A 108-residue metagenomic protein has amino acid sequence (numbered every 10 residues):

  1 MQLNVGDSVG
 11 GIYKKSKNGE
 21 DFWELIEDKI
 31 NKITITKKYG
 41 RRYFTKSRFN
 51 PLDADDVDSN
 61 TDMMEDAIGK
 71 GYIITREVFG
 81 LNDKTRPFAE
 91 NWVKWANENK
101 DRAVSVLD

Functional and structural regions predicted by a protein language model:
M1-L3, K32-K37, D53: Short linear motifs in intrinsically disordered
Q2-K14, N18-G19: Short coil-to-beta transition motif at edge beta-strands of beta-rich domains
K14, E24, V93-A96: Short linear interaction motif-like sites in intrinsically disordered regions of transcription factors
G19-F22, L52: Glycine/tyrosine- and acidic-biased, solvent-exposed loop/turn segments at the edges of beta-strands
W23-I35: Short beta-strand-centered aromatic/proline hotspots
T34-S47: Short, solvent-exposed secondary-structure boundary/capping segments
F44-D108: Intrinsically disordered, low-complexity, charged/polar segments
